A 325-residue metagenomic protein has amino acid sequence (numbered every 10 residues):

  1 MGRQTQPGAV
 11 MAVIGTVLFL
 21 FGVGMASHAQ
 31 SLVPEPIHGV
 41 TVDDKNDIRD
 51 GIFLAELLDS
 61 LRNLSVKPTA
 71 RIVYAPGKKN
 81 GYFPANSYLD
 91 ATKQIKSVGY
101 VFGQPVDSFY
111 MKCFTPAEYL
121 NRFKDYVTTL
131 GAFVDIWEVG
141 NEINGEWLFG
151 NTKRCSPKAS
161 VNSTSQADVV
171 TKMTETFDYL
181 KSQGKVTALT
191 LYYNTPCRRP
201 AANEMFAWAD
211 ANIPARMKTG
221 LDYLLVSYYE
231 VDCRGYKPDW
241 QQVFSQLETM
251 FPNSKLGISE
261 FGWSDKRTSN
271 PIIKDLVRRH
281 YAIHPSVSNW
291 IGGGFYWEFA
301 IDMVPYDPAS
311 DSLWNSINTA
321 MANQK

Functional and structural regions predicted by a protein language model:
M11-G22: Bacterial N-terminal signal peptides
M25-H28: Sec/Tat signal peptide C-region and signal peptidase I cleavage site
Q30-V127, G131-E138, N144-A159, W263 (+2 more regions): N-terminal substrate-binding region of glycoside hydrolase catalytic domains
G51-L58, Y82-A91, N121-Y126, Y193-A215 (+2 more regions): Alpha-helical scaffolding within the catalytic cores of extracellular/periplasmic polymer-degrading hydrolases
K93-K96, K112-N141, T164-L180, A202-G220 (+1 more regions): An active-site-proximal structural segment forming one wall of the substrate-binding cleft that immediately precedes
G103-P105, D135, N141, L191-Y193 (+5 more regions): Aromatic- and acid-rich polysaccharide-binding/catalytic face of secreted or lumenal carbohydrate-active enzymes
D135, G257-K325: Substrate-binding cleft of secreted/luminal carbohydrate-active enzymes
G145-S163, V226-T249, K266-S269: Substrate-binding surface in catalytic domains of secreted glycosidases
